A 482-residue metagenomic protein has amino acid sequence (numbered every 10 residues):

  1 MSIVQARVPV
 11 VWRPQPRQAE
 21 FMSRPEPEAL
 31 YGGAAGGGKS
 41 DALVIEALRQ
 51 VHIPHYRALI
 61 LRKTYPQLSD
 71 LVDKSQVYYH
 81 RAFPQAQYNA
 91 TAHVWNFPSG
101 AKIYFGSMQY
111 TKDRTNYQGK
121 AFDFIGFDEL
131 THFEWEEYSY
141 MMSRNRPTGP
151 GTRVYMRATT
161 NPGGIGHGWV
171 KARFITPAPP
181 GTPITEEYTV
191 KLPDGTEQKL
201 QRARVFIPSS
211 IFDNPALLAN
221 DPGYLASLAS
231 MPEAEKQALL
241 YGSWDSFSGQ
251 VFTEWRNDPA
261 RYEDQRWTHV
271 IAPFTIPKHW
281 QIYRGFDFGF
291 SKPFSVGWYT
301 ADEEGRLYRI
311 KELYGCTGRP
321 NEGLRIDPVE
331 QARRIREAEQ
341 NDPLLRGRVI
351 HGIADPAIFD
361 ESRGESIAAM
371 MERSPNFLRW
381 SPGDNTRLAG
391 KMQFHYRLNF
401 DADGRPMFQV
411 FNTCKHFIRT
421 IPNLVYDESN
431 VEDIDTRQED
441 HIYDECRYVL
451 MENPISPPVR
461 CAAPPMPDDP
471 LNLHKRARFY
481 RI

Functional and structural regions predicted by a protein language model:
M1-P27: Pre-P-loop entry segment of helicase/translocase ATPase cores
S40-P54: Walker A/P-loop NTP-binding motif
Y56-L68: Conserved RecA-like ASCE P-loop NTPase motor core of nucleic-acid helicases/translocases
P66-D123: Inter-Walker segment of RecA-like/P-loop motor cores
D128-E129: Walker B catalytic acidic pair
H132-N214: ASCE P-loop NTPase helicase motor core
D213-F286: ATPase catalytic-site recognition across NTP-hydrolyzing enzymes
G305-Q438, P454-C461, P465-I482: Mg2+-dependent endonuclease catalytic cores in nucleic-acid-processing enzymes, primarily RNase H-like
